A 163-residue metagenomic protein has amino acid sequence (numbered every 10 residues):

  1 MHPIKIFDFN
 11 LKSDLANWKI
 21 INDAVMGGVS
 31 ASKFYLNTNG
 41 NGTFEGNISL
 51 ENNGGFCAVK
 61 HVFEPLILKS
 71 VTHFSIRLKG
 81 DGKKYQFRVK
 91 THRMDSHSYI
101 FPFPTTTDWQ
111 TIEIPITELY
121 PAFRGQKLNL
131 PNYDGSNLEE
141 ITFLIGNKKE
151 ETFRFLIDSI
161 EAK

Functional and structural regions predicted by a protein language model:
M1-K163: Beta-rich carbohydrate-recognition modules and glycan-binding surfaces
